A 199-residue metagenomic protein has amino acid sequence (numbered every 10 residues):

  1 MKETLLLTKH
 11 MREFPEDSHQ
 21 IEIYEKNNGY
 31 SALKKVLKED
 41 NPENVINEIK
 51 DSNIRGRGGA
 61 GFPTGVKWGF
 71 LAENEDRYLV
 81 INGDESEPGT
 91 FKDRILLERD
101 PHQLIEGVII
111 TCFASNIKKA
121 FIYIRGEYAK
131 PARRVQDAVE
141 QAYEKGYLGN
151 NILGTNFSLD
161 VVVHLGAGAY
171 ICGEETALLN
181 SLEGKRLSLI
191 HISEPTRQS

Functional and structural regions predicted by a protein language model:
M1-S52, I117-I122, I190: Iron-sulfur (Fe-S) cluster-binding modules
K2-E3, N41-E43, D51, N74-R77 (+5 more regions): Short coil/turn connectors at secondary-structure junctions
Y24-Y30, N82-D93: Gly-rich Lys/Arg/Thr-decorated short loops/hinges at beta-loop-alpha junctions or inter-strand turns that position
I46, A60, D76-L79, K119-F121 (+4 more regions): Structural motif
K50-F70, G168-N180: Conserved phosphate/anionic-ligand binding catalytic regions in large, soluble enzymes, centered on
D100-A114: Histidine-anchored nucleotide/phosphate-binding helix
A132-E175: A glycine-rich helix N-cap at a beta->alpha junction
I190-S199: Single conserved hydrophobic/aromatic residue that forms the stacking wall/gate of nucleotide- or nucleobase-binding
